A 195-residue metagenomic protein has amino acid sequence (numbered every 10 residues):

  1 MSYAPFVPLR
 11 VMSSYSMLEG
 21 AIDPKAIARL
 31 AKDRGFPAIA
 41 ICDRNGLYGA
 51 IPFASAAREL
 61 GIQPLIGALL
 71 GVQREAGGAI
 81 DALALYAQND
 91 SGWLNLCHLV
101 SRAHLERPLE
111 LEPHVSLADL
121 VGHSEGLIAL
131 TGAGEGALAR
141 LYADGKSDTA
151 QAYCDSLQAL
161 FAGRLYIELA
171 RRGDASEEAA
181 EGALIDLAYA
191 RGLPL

Functional and structural regions predicted by a protein language model:
M1-L195: Phosphodiester-processing cores and adjacent nucleic acid-binding clamps
